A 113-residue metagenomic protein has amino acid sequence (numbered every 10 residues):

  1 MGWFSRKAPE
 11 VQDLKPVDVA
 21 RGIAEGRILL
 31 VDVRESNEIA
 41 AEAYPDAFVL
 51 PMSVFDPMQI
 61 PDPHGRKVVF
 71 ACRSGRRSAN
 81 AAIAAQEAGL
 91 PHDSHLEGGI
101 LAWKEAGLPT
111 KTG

Functional and structural regions predicted by a protein language model:
M1-I28, S36-K67, R76-G113: Rhodanese-like catalytic fold shared by cysteine-dependent sulfurtransferases and DSP/PTP-type phosphatases
V31: Conserved beta/loop motifs at nucleotide-recognition and modification sites
A71: Short, surface-exposed ligand- or partner-binding patches at beta-edge/loop junctions that are enriched in aromatics
